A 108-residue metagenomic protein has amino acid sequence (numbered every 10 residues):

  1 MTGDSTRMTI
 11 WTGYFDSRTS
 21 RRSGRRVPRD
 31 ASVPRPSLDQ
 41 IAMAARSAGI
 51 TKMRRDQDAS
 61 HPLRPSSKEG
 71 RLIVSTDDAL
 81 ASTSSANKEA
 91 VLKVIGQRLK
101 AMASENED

Functional and structural regions predicted by a protein language model:
M1-G3, R26-P28, V33, K68-I73 (+1 more regions): Generic alpha-helical propensity signal that fires on short helical segments and nearby coil/disordered stretches
M1-S23: N-terminal, Lys/Arg- and Ser/Thr-rich interaction peptides
Y14, D58-A59: Short glycine-enriched loops at secondary-structure junctions
F15, I50, K100: Residue-level marker of positions within ordered structural domains that often coincide with functionally constrained
S23-D58: Compact, well-ordered interaction domains used in eukaryotic information-processing assemblies
Q40, A59-H61, P65-D108: Helix-rich interaction surfaces within compact, conserved domain-sized segments that mediate assembly or partner
